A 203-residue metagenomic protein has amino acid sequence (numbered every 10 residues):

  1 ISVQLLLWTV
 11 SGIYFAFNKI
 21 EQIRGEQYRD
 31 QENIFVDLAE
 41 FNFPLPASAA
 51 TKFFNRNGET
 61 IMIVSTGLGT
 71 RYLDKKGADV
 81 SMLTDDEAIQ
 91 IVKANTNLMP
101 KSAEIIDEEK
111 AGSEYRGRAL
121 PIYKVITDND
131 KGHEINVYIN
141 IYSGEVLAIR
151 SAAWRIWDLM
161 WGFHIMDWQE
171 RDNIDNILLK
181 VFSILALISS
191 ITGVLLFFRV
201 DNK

Functional and structural regions predicted by a protein language model:
I1-K203: Conserved histidines in hydrophobic membrane contexts and catalytic metal-binding motifs
